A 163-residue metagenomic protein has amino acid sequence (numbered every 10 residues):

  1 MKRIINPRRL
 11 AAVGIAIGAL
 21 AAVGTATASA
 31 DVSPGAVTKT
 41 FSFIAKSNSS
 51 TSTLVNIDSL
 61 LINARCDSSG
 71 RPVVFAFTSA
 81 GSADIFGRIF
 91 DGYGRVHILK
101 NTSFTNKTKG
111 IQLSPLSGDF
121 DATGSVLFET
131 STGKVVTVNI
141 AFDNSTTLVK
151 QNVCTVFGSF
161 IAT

Functional and structural regions predicted by a protein language model:
M1-A30: Secretory targeting and sorting signals
S29-T163: Extracellular jelly-roll beta-sandwich "head" domains, especially the C-terminal globular C1q domain
